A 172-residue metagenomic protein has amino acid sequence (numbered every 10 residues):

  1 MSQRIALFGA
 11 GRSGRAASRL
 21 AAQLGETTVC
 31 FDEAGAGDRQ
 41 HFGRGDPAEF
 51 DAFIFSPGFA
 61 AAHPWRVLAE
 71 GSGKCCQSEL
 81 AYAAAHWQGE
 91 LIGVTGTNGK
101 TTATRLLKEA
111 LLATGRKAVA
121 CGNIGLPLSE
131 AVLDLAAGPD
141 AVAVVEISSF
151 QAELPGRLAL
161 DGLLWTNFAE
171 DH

Functional and structural regions predicted by a protein language model:
S2-R4, F8-G93: Short, basic phosphate-binding NTP loop
P57, A61-H172: Phosphate-binding loop of NTP-binding sites
